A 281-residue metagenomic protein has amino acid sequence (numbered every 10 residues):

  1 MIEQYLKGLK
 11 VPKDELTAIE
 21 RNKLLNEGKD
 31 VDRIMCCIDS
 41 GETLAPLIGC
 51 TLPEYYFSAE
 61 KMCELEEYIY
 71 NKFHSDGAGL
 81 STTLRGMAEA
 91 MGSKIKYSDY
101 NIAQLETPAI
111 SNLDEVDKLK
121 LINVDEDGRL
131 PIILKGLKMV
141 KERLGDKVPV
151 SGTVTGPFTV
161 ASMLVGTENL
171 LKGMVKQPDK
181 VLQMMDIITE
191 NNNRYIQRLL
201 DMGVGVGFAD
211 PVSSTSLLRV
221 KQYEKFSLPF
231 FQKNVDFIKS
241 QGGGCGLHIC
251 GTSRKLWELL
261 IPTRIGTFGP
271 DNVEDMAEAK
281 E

Functional and structural regions predicted by a protein language model:
M1-T43, C50-P53, L65, D76 (+3 more regions): Active-site loop segments of alpha/beta catalytic cores
G41-A45, L84-M87: Short active-site-proximal "capping" loops at secondary-structure junctions
L47-C50, A90-M91: Short, glycine/acidic-enriched capping/hinge loops at junctions between secondary-structure elements
F57: Residue-level signal for the nucleotide or nucleotide-sugar donor/cofactor binding architecture
E60-C63: Loop-to-helix transition at the N-terminal end of transmembrane alpha-helices
L65-I95: Glycine-rich, N-terminal phosphate-binding loop and its surrounding beta-alpha-beta segment
L84-I122, K147: A contiguous, low-structure linker/loop signature
